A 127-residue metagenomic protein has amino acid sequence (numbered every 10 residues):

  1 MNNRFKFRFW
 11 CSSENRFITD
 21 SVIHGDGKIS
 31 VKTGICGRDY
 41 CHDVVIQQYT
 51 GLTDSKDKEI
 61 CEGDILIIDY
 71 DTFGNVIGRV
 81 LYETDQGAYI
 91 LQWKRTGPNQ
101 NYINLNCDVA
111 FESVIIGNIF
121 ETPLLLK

Functional and structural regions predicted by a protein language model:
M1-K127: Secondary-structure transition motif
